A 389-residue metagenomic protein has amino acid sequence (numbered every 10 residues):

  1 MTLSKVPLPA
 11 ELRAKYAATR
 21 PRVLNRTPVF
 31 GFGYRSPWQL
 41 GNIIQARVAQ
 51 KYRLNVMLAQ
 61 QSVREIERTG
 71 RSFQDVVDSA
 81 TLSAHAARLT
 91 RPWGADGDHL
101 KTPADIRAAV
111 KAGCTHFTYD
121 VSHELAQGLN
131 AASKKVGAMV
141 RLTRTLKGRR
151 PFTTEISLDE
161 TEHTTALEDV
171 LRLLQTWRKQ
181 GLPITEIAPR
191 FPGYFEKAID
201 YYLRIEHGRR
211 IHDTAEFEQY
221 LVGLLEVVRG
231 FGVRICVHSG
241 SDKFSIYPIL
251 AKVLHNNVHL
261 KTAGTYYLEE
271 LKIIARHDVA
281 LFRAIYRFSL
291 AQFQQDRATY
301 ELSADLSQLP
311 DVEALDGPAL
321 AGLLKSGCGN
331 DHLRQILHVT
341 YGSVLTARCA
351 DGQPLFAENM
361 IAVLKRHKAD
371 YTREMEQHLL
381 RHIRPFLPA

Functional and structural regions predicted by a protein language model:
M1-S79, H85-A87, P103-G128, A132 (+2 more regions): Active-site capping/gating regions of soluble enzymes
A80-L82, L89-R91, A95-L100: Aromatic/His-enriched, Gly/Pro-containing loop or helix-boundary segments that lie immediately adjacent to catalytic
R91, R150-F152: Residues at beta-strand starts and edge strands
G94, E155, R234: Hydrophobic "anchor" residues on beta-strands that sit immediately upstream of conserved functional sites
D98, I156, H238: Conserved, mostly hydrophobic/aromatic
T153-E160: Short glycine-rich or small-residue beta-strand-to-loop segments that form or flank ligand, phosphate, metal/Fe-S
